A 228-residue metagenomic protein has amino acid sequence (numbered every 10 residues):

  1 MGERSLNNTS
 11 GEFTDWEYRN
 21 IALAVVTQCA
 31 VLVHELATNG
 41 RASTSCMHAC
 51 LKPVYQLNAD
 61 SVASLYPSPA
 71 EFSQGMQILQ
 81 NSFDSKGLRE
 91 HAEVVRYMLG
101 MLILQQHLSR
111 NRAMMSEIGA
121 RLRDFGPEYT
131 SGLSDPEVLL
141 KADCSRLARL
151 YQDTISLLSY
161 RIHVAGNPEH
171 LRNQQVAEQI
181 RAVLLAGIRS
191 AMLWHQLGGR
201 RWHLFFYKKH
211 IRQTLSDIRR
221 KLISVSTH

Functional and structural regions predicted by a protein language model:
G2-S82: Leu/Val/Ala/Ile-rich N-terminal alpha-helices, chiefly Sec-type signal peptides and the beginnings
S10-A24, A63-Y66, S85-L88, A92-V95 (+4 more regions): Short, solvent-exposed segments of well-ordered alpha helices
I21-E35, R96-H107, A182-W194: Short, hydrophobic/amphipathic alpha-helical patches that form generic packing surfaces within helical domains
L32-V33, A37-L51, L102, Q106-S109 (+2 more regions): Conserved mixed alpha/beta catalytic, RNA-binding, or beta-rich assembly cores of soluble enzyme, regulatory
A49-D60, D124-G132, F206-L222: Short, mixed-charge aromatic SLiMs
Y55-V138: Long amphipathic alpha-helical segments with strong coiled-coil/leucine-zipper propensity
P127-R200: Conserved binding-pocket/active-site segment within a compact domain
Q179-H228: Alpha-helical oligomerization segments
